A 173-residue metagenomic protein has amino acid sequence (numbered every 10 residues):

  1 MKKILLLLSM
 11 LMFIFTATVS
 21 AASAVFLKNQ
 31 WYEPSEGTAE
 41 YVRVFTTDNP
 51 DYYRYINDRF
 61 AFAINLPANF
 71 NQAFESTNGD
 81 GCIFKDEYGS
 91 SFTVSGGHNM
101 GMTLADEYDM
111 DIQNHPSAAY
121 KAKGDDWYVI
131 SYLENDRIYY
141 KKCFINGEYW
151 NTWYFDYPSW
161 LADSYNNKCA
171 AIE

Functional and structural regions predicted by a protein language model:
I4-I14: Sec-dependent N-terminal signal peptides
F13-A21: C-terminal segment of classical bacterial N-terminal signal peptides
A24-S76: N-terminal "mature-domain start" segment
Y55-D58, F62, W160-K168: Extracytoplasmic/periplasmic, Sec-exported soluble proteins
A63-P67, G101, A105, D109 (+1 more regions): Extracytoplasmic/secreted envelope proteins and their assembly/folding machinery, especially bacterial periplasmic
A73-S164: Conserved polar/disulfide-associated segments of primarily extracytoplasmic proteins
